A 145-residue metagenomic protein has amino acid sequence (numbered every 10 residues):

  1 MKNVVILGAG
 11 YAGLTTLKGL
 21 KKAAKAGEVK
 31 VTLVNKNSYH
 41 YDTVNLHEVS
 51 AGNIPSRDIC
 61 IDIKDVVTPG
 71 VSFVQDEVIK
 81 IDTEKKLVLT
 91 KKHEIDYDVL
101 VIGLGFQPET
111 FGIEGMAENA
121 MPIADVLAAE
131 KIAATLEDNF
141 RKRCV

Functional and structural regions predicted by a protein language model:
M1, V71-V145: FAD-binding core/adjacent interface of flavoenzyme oxidoreductases
M1-S72: Beta1-alpha1 glycine-rich phosphate/pyrophosphate-binding loop at the start of Rossmann-like nucleotide-binding domains
